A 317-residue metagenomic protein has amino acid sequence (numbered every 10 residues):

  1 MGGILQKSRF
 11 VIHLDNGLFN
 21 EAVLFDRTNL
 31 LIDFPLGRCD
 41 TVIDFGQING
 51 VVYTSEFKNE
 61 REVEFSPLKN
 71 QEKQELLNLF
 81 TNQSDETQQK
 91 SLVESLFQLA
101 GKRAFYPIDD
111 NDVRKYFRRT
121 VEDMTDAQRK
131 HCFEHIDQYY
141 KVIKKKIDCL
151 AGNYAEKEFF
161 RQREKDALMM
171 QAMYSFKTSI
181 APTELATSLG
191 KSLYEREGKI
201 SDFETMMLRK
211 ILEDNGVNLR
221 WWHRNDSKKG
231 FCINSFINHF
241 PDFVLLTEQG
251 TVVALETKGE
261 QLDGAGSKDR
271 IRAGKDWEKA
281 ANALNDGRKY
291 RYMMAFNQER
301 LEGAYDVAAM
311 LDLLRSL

Functional and structural regions predicted by a protein language model:
M1-F240, L245-A254, L262, G266-R272 (+1 more regions): Catalytic cores and motor modules of nucleic-acid processing enzymes
G259: Conserved protein-kinase N-lobe ATP-binding Lys motif
